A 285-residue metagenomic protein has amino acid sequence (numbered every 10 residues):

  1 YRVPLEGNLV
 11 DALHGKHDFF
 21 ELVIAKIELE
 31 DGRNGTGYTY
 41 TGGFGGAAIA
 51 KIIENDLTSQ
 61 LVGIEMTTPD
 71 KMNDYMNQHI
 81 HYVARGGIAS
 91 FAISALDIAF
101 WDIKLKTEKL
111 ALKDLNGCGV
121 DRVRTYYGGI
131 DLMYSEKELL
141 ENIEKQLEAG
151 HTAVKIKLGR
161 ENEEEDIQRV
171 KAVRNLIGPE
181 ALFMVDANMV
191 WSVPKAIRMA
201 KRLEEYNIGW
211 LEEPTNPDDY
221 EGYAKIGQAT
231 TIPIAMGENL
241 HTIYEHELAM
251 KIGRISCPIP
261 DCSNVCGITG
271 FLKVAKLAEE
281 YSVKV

Functional and structural regions predicted by a protein language model:
Y1-F183, N188-V190, P194-I197, K201-E205: N-terminal capping/lid subdomain adjacent to the active-site entrance of alpha/beta enzymes
I156-V285: Catalytic core of soluble alpha/beta enzymes
